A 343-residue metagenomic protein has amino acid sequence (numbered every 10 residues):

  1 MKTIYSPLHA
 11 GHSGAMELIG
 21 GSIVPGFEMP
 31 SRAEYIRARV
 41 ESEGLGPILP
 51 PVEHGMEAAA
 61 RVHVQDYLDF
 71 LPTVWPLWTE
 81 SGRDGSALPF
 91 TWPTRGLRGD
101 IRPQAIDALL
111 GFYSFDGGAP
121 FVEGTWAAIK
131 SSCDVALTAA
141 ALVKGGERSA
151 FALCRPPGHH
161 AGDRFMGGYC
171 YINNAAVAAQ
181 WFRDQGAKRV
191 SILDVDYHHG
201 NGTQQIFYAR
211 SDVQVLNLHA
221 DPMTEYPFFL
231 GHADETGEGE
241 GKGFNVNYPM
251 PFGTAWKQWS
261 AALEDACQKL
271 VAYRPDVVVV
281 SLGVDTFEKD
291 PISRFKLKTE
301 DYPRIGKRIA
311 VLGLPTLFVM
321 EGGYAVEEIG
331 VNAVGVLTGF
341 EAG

Functional and structural regions predicted by a protein language model:
M1-G343: HDAC/HDAC-like amidohydrolase catalytic core signature
